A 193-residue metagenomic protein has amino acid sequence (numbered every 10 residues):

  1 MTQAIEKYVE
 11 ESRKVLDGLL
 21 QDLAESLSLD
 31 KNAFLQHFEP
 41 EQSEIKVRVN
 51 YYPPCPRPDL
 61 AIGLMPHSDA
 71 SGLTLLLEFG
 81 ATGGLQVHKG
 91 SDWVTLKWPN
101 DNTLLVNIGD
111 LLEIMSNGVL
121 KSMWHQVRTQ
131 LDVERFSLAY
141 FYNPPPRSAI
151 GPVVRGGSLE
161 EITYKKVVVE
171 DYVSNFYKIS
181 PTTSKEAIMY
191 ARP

Functional and structural regions predicted by a protein language model:
M1-P193: C-terminal flanking tails of non-heme Fe-dependent oxygenases
